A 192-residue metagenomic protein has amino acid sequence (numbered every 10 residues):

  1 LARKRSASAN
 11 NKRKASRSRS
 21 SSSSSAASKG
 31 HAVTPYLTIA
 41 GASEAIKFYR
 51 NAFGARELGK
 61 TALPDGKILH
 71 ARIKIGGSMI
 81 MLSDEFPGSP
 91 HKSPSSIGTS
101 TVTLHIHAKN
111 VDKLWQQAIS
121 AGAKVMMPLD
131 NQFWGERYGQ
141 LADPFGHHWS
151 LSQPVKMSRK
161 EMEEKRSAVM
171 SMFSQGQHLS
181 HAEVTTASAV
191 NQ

Functional and structural regions predicted by a protein language model:
A2-Y36, I46-P144, S152-Q192: Vicinal oxygen chelate
I39-S43: Short acidic-aromatic low-complexity motifs
